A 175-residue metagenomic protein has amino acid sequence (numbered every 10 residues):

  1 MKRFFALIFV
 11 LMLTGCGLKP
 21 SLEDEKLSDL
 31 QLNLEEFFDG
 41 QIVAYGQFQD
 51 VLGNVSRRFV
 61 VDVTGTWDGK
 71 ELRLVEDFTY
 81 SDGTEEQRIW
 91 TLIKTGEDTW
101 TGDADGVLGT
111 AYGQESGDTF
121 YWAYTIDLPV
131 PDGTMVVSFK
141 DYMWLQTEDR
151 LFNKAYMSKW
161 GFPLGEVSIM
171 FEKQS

Functional and structural regions predicted by a protein language model:
K2-L7: Sec-dependent signal peptide recognition, specifically the positively charged N-region followed immediately by
T14-G15: C-terminal motif of bacterial Sec signal peptides marking the signal peptidase cleavage site
L18-E23, V61, W67, D141 (+1 more regions): Sequence-level preference for short, compositionally simple segments enriched in small aliphatic or small polar residues
K26-Q41: N-terminal helix-cap/turn-to-beta initiation motif at the start of protein domains
F38-G46, N153: A short, Trp-centered hydrophobic/proline-enriched beta-strand micro-motif
Y45, Q49-V130: Central antiparallel beta-sheet cores of small beta-barrel/beta-sandwich binding domains
V55-V61, T134-F139, P163-V167: Amphipathic hydrophobic-ligand
K140-D141, L145-S175: Glycine-rich, aromatic-bearing surface loops/beta-hairpins
